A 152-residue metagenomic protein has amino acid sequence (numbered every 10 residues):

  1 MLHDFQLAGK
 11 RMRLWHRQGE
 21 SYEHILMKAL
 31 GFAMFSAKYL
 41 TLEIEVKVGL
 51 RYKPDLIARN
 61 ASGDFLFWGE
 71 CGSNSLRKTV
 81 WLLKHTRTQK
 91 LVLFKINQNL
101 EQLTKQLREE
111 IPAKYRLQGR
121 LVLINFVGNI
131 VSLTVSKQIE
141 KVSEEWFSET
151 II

Functional and structural regions predicted by a protein language model:
L2-V48: Acidic-basic catalytic patches of nuclease active cores, encompassing PD-(D/E)XK and other metal-cofactor nuclease
S36, N60-L66, K84-R87: Flexible, charged surface loops at secondary-structure boundaries
K47-Y52, I57-A61: Long amphipathic N-terminal alpha/beta scaffold segment
L56-A58, F65-K78: Conserved catalytic cores of phosphodiester-cleaving nucleases, focusing on short active-site segments
F67-W68, R87-K95, Q118-V122: Hydrophobic beta-strand segments of well-ordered beta-sheets in folded domains
K78-H85, Q106-L107: A short acidic, amphipathic alpha-helical/loop segment
E101-I152: Domain-level recognition of nuclease-like catalytic cores that cleave nucleotide substrates
